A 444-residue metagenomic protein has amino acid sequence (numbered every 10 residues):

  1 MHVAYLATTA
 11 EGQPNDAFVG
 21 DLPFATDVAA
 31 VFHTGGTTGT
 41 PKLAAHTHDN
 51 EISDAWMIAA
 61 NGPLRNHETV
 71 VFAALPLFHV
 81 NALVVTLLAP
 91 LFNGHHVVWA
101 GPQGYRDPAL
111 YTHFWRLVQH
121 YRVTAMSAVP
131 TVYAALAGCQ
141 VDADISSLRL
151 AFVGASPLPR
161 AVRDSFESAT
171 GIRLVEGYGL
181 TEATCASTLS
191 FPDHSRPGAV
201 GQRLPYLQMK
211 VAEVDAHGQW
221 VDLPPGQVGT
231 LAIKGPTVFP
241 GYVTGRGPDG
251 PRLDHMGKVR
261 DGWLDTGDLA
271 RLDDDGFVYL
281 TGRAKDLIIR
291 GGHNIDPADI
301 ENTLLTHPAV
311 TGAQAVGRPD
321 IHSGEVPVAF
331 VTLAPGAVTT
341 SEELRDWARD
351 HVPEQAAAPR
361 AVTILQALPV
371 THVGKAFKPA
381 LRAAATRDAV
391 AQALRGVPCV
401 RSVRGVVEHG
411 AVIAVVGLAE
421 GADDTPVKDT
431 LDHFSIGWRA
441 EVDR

Functional and structural regions predicted by a protein language model:
M1, V70-F72, V98, T124-A128 (+1 more regions): Conserved helix-loop-beta element of the AMP-binding
M1-P14, D424-V427, G437-R444: Structural core segment of the AMP-binding/adenylate-forming
H2-H33, T40, L64-V70: Conserved pre-ATP/AMP-binding loop-to-beta segment of ANL
V28, H33-T37, V71, L77 (+6 more regions): Conserved S/T- and glycine-rich ATP-binding loop of Class I adenylate-forming
A29-W56: Conserved AMP-binding A3 loop
I52-V70, V80-T124, C139: Conserved AMP-binding/adenylation subdomain of ANL enzymes
A100, L150-G154, L158-G177, T181-V278 (+2 more regions): Conserved AMP-binding/adenylate-forming
M126, G235, P240-G241, D261-G262 (+4 more regions): AMP-binding/adenylate-forming catalytic core of the ANL superfamily
